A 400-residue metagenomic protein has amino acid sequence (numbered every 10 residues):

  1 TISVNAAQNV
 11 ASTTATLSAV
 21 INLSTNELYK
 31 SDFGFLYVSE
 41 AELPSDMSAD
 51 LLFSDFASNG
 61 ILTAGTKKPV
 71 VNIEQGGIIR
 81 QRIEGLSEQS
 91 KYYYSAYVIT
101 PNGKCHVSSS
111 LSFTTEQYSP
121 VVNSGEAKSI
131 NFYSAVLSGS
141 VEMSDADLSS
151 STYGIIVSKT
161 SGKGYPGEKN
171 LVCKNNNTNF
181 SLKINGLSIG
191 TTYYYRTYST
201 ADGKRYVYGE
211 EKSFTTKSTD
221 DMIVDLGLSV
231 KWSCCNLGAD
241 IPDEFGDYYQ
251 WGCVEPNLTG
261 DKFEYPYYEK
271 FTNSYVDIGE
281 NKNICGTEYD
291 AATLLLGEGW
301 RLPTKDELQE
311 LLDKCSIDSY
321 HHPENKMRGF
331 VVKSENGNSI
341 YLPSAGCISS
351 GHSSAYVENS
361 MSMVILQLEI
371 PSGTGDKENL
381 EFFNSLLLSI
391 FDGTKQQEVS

Functional and structural regions predicted by a protein language model:
T1-D220: Short, surface-exposed linear motifs at loops/turns and structural transition points
S218-S400: Conserved positions within compact, well-structured domain cores
